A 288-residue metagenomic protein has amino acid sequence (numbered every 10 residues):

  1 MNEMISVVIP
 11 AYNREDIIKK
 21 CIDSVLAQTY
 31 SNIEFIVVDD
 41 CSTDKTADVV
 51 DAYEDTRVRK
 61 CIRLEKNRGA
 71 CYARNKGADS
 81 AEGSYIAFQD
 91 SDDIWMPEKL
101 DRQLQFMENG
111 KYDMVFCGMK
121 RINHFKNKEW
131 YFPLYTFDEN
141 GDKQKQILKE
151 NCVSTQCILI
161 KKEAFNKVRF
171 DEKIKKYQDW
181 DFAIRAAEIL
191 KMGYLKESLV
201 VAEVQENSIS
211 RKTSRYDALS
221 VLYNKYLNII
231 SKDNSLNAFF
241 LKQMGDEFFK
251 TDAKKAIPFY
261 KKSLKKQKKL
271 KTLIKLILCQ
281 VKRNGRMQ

Functional and structural regions predicted by a protein language model:
M1-L26: N-proximal low-complexity "stem/linker" segments adjacent to membrane-targeting elements
D16-K19, D44-A52, I94, E98: Acidic helix N-cap motif at the loop->helix transition within catalytic regions of sugar-transfer enzymes
S24, D39-D48, K66, D90: A conserved acidic beta->alpha catalytic loop
L64-A81: Glycine-rich, basic loop-to-helix element that forms the pyrophosphate-binding segment of sugar-nucleotide handling
I86: Short aromatic/hydrophobic "clamp" motif used to bind/position activated sugar donors
E98-Y131: Conserved donor NDP-sugar-binding/catalytic core segment of glycosyltransferases
Y135-L222: Conserved nucleotide-sugar donor-binding catalytic segment
E188, V201-Q288: C-terminal subregions of glycosyltransferases and related glycan-biosynthesis enzymes
